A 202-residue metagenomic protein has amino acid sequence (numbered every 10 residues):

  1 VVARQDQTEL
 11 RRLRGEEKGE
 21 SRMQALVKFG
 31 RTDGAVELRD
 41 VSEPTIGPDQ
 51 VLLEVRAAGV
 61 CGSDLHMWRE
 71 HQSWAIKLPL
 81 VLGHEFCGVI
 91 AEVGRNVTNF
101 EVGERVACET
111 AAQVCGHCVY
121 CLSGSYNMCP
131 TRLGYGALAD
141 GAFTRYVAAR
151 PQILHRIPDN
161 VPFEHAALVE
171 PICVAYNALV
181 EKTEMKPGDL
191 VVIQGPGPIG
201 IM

Functional and structural regions predicted by a protein language model:
R12-R22: Short, Lys/Arg-enriched N-terminal segments with co-localized hydrophobic residues within the first ~10-30 amino acids
E43-A58, H71-V119, P158-N160: Glycine-rich beta-strand-centered segment in the early N-terminal region that forms part of a ligand/cofactor-binding
C61, T110-H155: Cysteine-cluster motifs in flexible loop/terminal segments that predominantly coordinate metals
S63-M67: Cytochrome P450 core scaffold surrounding the K-helix E-X-X-R motif and the conserved "meander" helix-loop region
C87-V89, Y146-E164: Short Fe-S-cluster ligation motifs
V161-M202: Mid-domain Rossmann-like dinucleotide-binding core that forms the NAD(H)/NADP(H) cofactor-binding site
